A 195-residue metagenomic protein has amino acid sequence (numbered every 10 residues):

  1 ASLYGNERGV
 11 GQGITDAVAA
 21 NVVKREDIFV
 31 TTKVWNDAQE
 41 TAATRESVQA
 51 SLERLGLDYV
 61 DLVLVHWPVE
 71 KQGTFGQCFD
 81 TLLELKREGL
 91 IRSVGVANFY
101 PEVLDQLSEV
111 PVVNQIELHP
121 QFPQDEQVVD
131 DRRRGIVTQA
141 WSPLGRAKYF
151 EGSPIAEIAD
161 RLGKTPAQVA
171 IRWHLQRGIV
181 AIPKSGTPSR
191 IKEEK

Functional and structural regions predicted by a protein language model:
A1-I28, T81, R87: N-terminal binding-site loop/beta-alpha segment at the start of enzyme catalytic domains that lines or forms
G5, R25, A38-A42, E46 (+3 more regions): Residues at secondary-structure transition points
V10-G13, A43-L52, T81, P154-I155: Short, well-ordered amphipathic alpha-helical segments that serve as non-catalytic structural scaffolds within diverse
K24, G56-Y59, L90, V110: Short loop/turn motifs at secondary-structure junctions
K24-A38, Y59-P68, N98: A short, structured active-site edge motif that brings together acidic residues
E40-L55, Q77, E102-D105, F122-P123: Short, acidic/polar
T44-V65, E84-E88, I136: CE4/NodB-like, metal-dependent polysaccharide N-deacetylase domain that modifies extracellular/periplasmic N-acetylated
W67-K195: Beta/alpha (TIM)-barrel catalytic core signal, keyed to glycine-rich beta->alpha loops juxtaposed to Asp/Glu that bind
